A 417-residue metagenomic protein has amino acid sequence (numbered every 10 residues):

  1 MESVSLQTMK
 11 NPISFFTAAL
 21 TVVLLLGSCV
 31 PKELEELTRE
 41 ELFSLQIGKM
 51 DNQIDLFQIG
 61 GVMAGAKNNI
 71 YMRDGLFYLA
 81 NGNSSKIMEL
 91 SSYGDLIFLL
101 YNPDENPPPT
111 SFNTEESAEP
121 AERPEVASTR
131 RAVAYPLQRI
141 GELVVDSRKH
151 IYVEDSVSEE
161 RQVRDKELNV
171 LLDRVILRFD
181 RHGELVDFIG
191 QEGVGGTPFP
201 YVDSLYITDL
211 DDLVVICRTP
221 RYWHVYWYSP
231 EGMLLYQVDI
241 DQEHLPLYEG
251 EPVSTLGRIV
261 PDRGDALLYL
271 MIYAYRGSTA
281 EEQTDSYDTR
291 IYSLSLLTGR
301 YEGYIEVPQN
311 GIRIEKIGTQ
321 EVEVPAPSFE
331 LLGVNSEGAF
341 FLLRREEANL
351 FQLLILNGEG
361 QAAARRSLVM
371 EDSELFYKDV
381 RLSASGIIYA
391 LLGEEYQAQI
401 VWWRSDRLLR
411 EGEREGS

Functional and structural regions predicted by a protein language model:
V4-F16: Bacterial N-terminal signal peptides that target proteins for export
F16-T17, P200: Hydrophobic alpha-helical segments and their boundary regions
T17-L25: Bacterial N-terminal signal peptides
C29-S417: Eukaryotic scaffold repeat domains enriched in small/polar residues
